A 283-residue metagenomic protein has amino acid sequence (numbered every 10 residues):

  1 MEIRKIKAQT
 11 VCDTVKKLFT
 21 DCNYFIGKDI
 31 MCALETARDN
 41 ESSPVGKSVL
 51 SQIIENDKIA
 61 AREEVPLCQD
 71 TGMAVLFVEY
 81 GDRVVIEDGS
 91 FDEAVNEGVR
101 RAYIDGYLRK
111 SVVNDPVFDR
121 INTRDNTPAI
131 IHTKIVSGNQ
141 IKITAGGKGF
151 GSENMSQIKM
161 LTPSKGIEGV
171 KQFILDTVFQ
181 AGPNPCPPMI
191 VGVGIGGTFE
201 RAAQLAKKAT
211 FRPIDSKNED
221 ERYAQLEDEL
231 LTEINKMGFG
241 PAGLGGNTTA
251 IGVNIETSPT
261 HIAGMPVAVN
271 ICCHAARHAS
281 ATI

Functional and structural regions predicted by a protein language model:
M1-I283: Non-transmembrane, aqueous-exposed alpha-helical and coiled segments at domain scale
